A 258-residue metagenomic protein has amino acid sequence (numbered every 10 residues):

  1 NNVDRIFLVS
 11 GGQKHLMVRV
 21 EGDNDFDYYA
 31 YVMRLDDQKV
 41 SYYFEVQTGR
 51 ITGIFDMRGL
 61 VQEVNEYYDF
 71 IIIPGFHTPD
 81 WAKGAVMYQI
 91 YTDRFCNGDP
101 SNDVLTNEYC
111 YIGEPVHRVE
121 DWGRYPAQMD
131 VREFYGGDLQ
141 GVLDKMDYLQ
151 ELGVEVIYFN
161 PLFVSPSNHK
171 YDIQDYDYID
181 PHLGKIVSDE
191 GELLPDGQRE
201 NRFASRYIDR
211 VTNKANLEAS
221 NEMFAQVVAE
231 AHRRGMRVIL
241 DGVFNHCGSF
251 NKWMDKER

Functional and structural regions predicted by a protein language model:
N1-Q89: Glycan-association/targeting regions that enable binding to alpha-glucans and other polysaccharides
R34-S41, Q62-R258: Acidic/aromatic-lined carbohydrate-recognition and catalytic surfaces of CAZymes acting on diverse glycans
